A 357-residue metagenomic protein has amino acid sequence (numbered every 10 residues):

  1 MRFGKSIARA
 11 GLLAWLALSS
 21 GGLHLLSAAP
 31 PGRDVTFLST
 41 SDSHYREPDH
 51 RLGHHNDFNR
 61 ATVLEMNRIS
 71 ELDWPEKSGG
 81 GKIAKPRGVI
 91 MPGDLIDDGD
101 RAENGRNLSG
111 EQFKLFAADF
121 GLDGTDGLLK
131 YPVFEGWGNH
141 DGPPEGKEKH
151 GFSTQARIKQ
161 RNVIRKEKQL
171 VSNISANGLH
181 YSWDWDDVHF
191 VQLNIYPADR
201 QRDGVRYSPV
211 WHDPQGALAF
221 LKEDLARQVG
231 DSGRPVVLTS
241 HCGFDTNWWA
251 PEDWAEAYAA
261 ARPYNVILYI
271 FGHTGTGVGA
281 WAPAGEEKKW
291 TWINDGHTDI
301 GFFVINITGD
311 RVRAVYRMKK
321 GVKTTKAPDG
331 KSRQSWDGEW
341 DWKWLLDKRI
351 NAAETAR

Functional and structural regions predicted by a protein language model:
M1-S6: N-terminal secretory signal peptides that target proteins for export/translocation
A10-G22: Bacterial N-terminal signal peptides
L25-R106: N-terminal active-site segment of His-dependent metallophosphoesterases
D42, G93-D94, G138-N139, H241 (+1 more regions): Active-site glycine-centered loops adjacent to acidic/histidine catalytic or metal-binding residues that shape
Y45, T239-G243, I267-G277: Histidine-centered catalytic micro-motifs
H50, D100-F220, E256-L268, T276-Y316 (+1 more regions): Extended active-site neighborhood of metal-dependent phosphoesterases/phosphodiesterases
Q228-T246: Short acidic, glycine-rich surface-loop motifs adjacent to enzyme active sites
